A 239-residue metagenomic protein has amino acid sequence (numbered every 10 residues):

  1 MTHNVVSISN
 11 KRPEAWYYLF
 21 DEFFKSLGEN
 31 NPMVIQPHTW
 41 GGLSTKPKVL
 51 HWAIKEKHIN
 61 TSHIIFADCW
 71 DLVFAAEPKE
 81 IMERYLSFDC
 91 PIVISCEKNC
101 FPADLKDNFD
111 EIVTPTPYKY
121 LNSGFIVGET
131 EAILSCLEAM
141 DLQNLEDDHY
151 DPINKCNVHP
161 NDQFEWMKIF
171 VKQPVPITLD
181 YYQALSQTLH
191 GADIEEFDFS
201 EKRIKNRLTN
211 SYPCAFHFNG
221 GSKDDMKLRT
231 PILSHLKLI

Functional and structural regions predicted by a protein language model:
M1-H63, E131: N-terminal anchoring/stem segment of glycosyltransferases
M1-V6, E80, F88, R229-I239: Juxtamembrane luminal stem/stalk of type II transmembrane Golgi/ER carbohydrate-processing enzymes
I8-E14, K98-C100, G221: Short polar catalytic/cofactor-binding loops
W16-L27, K106-D110, K227-S234: Short, aromatic/basic amphipathic alpha-helical patches
F24-V34, S87-P91, V171-L179, L238-I239: Structural alpha-beta junctions
S62-W70: Short beta-strand-to-loop acidic/aromatic patch adjacent to the donor-nucleotide binding site
L72-T114: Conserved donor-nucleotide/metal-binding helix-loop-beta segment in metal-dependent transferases, i.e., the alpha-helix
Y120-R229: Catalytic core and acceptor-binding pocket of nucleotide-sugar-dependent glycosyltransferases
